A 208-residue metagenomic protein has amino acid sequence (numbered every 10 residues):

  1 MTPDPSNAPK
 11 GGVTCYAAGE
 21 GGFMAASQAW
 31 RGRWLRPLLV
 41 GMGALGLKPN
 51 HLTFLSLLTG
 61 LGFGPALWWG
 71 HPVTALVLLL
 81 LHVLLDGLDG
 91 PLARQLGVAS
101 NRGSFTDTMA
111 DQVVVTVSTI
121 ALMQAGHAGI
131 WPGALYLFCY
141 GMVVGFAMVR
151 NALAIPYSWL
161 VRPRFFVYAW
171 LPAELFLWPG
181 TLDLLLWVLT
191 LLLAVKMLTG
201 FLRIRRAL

Functional and structural regions predicted by a protein language model:
T2-L39, T108-L208: A feature for the membrane-embedded catalytic helix bundles of lipid/isoprenoid biosynthetic enzymes
A25, A29-G70: Long, hydrophobic/aromatic N-terminal blocks
R36, V40-A44, G90, R94 (+2 more regions): Short amphipathic alpha-helical coupling elements at transmembrane boundaries
H51-R102, T181-T190: Membrane-embedded alpha-helical segments that form the functional core of polytopic membrane enzymes, especially those
G64-A66, S104, A125, G129: A generic membrane alpha-helix/interface feature
